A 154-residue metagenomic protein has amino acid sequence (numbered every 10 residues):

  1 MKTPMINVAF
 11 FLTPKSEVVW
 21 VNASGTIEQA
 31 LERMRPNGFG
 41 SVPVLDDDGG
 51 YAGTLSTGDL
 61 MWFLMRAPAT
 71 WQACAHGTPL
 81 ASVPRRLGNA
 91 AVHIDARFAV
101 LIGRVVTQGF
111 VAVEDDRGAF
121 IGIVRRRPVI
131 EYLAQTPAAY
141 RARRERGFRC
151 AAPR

Functional and structural regions predicted by a protein language model:
M1-E17, S56-Q108, R125-R154: Tandem CBS (Bateman) regulatory domains
W20-F39, V44-D46, A90-Q108, E114-D116 (+1 more regions): The conserved cystathionine-beta-synthase
N22, E28-G77: Acidic (E/D-rich), amphipathic helical modules within compact regulatory domains
G53, I121-G122: Conserved glycine-centered beta-strand/turn positions repeated across beta-sheet architectures
A112, G122-R125: Short hydrophobic beta-strand segments that form the core of ligand-binding sensory/regulatory domains
